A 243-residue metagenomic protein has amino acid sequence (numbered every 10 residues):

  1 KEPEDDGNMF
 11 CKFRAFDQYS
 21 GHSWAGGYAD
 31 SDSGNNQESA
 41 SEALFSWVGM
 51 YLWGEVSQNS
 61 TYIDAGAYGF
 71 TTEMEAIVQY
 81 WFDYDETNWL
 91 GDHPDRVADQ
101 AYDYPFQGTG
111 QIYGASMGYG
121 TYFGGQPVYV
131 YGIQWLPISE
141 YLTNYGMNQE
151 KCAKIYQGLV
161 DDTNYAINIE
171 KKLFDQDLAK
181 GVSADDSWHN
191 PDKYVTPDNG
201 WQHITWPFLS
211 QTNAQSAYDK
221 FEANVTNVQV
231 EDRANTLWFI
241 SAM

Functional and structural regions predicted by a protein language model:
E2-H22, G27-Y28, S57, G69-M243: Ser/Thr/Asn(+Pro)-rich, low-complexity disordered segments
A25-Q37: Active-site-adjacent structural elements in folded domains
S33-N35, Y51, V97-Q100: Generic recognition of flexible, low-complexity loop/linker segments
E38-F45: Aromatic- and histidine-enriched alpha-helix N-cap/loop-to-helix transition segments that scaffold the rims
M50-D64: Inter-helical turn/loop segments and adjacent helix faces that build the functional surface of alpha-helical bundle
